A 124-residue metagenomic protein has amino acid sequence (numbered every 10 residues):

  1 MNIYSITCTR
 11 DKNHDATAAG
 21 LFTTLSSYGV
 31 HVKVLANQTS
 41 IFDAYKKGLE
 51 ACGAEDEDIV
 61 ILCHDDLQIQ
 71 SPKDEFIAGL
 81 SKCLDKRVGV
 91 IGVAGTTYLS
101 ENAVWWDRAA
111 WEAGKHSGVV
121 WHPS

Functional and structural regions predicted by a protein language model:
M1-T24, V32-L35: N-proximal low-complexity "stem/linker" segments adjacent to membrane-targeting elements
R10-K12, S40, D66-Q68, T96-L99: Short, solvent-exposed loop/turn segments at secondary-structure junctions
N37-Y45, L49: A short, glycine-/small-residue-rich helix N-cap motif at loop->alpha-helix starts within glycosyltransferase
Q38, S71-H116: Conserved donor NDP-sugar-binding/catalytic core segment of glycosyltransferases
K46-I59: Active-site nucleotide-sugar/metal-binding loop of Leloir-type enzymes
E57-Q68: Short beta-strand-to-loop acidic/aromatic patch adjacent to the donor-nucleotide binding site
W121-S124: A recurrent flexible, glycine/aromatic-enriched loop bordering the glycosyltransferase active site that acts as
